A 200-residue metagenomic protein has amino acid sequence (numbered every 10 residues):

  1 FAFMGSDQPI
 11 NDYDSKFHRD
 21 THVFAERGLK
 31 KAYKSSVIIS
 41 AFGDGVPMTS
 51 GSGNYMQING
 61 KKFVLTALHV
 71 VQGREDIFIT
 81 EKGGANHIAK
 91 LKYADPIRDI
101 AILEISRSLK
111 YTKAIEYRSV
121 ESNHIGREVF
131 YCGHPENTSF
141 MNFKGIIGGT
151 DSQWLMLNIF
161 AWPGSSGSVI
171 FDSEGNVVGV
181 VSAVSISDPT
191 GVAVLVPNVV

Functional and structural regions predicted by a protein language model:
F1-E26, A89, K110-T112, V177-V200: C-terminal cap/linker of serine protease catalytic domains
F1-M56, F63-A67, D76: N-terminal activation segment of mature serine protease catalytic domains
R27, G43-D44, L91-Y93, N158-A161: Short Gly/Pro-enriched turn/cap motifs at secondary-structure boundaries
K34, S50, N86, N142 (+2 more regions): Short coil/loop residues immediately preceding or within conserved phosphate-binding loops of NTP-utilizing enzyme
S36-S40, F63-A67, S122-P135, V169-P189: Active-site-proximal beta-strands of protease catalytic cores
P47, N59-G133, N137-M141, W154-M156: Conserved active-site neighborhood of the chymotrypsin/trypsin-like protease fold
N54, I147, A161-V181: Catalytic nucleophile loop of clan PA
N54-M56, K90-K92, G148: Conserved positions in beta-strands of structured domains
